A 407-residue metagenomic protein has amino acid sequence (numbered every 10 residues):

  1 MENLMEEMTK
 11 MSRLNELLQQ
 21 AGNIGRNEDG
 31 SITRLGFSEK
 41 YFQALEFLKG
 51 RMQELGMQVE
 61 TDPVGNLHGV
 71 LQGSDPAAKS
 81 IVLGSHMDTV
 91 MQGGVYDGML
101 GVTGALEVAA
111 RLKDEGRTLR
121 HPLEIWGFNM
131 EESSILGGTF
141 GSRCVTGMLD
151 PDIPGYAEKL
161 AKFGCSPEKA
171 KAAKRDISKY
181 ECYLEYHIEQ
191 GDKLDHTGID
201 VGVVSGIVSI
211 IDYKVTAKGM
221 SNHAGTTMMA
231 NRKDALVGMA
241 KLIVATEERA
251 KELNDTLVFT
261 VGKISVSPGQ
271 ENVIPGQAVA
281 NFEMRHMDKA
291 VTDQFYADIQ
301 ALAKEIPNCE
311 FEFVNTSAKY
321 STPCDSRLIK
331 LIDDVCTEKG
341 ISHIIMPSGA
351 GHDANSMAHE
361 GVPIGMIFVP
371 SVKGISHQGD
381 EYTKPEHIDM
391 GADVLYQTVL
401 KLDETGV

Functional and structural regions predicted by a protein language model:
L4-S38, N315, I375-S376: N-terminal capping segment at the start of a domain
L14-N27, G84-S85, H343-Q397, L402: Zn-dependent metallopeptidase/amidohydrolase metal-coordination segment
R26-Q72: A non-catalytic alpha/beta surface segment that caps or lines the substrate-entry region of metallo-dependent hydrolase
R34-G36, T260-G269, N281-M287, F311-I329 (+1 more regions): A short beta-alpha structural unit
R51, L55, P63, L67-L100 (+1 more regions): Catalytic-core environment of secreted peptidases
M91-K159: A generic, well-ordered mixed alpha/beta core segment in the N-terminal half of proteins
M130-G138, S142-K289: Midchain, well-structured core segments that form catalytic/ion-binding scaffolds
S205-I207, T227-E252, V369-V407: His/Asp/Glu-rich mid-to-C-terminal helical/loop segments that flank catalytic regions of hydrolases
